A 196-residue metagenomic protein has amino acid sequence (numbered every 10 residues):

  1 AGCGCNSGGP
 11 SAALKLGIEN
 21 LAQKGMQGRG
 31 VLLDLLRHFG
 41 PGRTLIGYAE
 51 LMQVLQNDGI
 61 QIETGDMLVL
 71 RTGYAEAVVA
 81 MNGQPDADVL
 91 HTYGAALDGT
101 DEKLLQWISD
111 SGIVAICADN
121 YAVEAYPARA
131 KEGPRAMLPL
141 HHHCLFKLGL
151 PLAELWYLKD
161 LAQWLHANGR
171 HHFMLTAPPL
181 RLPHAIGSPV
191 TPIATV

Functional and structural regions predicted by a protein language model:
A1-V196: Active-/binding-site microenvironments in catalytic and ligand-binding cores
